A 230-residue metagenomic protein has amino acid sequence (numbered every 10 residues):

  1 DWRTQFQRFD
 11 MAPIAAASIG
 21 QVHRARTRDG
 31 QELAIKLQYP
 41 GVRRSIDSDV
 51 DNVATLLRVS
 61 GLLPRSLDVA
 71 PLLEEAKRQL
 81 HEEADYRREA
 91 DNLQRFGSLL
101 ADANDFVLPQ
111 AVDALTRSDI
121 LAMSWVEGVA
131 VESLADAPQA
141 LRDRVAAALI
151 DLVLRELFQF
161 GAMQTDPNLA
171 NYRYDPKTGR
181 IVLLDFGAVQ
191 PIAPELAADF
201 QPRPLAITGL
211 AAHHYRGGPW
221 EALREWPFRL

Functional and structural regions predicted by a protein language model:
D1-L230: Conserved catalytic cores of large enzyme domains
